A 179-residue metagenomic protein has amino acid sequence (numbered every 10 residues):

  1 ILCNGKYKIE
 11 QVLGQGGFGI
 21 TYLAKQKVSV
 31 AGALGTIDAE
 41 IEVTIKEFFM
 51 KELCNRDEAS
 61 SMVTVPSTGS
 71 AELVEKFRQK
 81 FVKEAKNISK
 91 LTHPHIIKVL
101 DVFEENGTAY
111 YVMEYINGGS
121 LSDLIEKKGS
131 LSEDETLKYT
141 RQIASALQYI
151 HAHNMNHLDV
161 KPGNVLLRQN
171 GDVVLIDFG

Functional and structural regions predicted by a protein language model:
E10-G16, T21: Protein kinase glycine-rich loop
G14, T92-H95: Flexible N-lobe loop architecture of eukaryotic-like protein kinase catalytic domains
E58-K90: AlphaC helix of the eukaryotic protein kinase fold
V102: Activation-segment/catalytic-loop signature of the eukaryotic protein kinase fold
N106-S120, L124: Conserved short submotifs of the Hanks-type protein kinase catalytic core that shape the nucleotide-binding pocket
Y139-T140: Activation segment signature within eukaryotic-like protein kinase domains
S145-M155: Protein kinase catalytic-loop region centered on the HRD/HxD motif
